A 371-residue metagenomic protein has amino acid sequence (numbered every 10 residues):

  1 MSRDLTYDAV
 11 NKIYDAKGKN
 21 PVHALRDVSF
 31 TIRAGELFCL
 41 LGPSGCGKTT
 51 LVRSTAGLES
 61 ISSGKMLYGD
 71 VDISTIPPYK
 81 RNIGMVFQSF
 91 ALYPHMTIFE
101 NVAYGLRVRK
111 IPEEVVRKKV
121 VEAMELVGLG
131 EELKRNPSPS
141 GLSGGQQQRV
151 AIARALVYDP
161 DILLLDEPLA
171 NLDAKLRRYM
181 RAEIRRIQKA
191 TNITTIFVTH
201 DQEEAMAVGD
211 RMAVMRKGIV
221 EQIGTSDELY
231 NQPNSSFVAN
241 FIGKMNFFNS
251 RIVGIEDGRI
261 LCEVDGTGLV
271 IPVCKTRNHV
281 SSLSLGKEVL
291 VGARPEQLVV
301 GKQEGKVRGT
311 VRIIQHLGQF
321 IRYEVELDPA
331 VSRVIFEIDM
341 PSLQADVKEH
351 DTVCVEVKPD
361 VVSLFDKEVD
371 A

Functional and structural regions predicted by a protein language model:
L41-P43: The feature captures the beta-strand-to-loop junction immediately N-terminal to the Walker
A56: Helix-to-loop junction immediately C-terminal to a conserved catalytic motif
S62-K65, V115, K217, N249: Conserved coupling/switch loops of ABC nucleotide-binding domains, chiefly the family-specific signature
G64-D72: Conserved ABC transporter NBD signature motif
R81-N82, Q88, L92-N240: ABC ATPase nucleotide-binding domains
M245, G254-A371: Non-catalytic connector elements of ABC transporters
